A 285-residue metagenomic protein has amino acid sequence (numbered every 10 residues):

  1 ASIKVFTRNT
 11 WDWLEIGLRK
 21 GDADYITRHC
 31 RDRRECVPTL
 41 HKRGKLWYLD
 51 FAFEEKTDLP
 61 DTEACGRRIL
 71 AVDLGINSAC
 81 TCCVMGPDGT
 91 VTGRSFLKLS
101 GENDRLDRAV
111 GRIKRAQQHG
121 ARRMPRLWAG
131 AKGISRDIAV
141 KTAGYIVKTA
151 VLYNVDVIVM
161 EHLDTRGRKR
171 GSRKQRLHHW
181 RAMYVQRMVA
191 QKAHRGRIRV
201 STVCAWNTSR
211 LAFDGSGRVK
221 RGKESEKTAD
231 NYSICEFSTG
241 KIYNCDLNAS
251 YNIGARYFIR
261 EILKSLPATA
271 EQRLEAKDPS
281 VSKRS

Functional and structural regions predicted by a protein language model:
A1-A79: Extended, charged alpha/beta regions that create polyanion-binding interfaces
K45-S285: Positively charged, helix-rich recognition surfaces that bind polyanionic ligands
